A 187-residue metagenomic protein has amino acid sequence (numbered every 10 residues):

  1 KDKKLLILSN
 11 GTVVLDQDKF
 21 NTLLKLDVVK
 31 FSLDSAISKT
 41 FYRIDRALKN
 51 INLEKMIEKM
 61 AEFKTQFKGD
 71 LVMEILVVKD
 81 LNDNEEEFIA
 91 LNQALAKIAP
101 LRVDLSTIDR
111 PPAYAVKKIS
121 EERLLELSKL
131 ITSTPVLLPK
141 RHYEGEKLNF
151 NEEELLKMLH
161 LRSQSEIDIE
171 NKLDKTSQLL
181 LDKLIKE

Functional and structural regions predicted by a protein language model:
K1-V28, L33-I37, I51, K55 (+1 more regions): Canonical radical SAM enzyme core domain
K4-L6, V28-K30, D70-E74, R102 (+1 more regions): Structural preference for beta-strand elements that scaffold enzyme active sites
N21-K25, K64-F67, A96-A99: Short, conserved loop/helix-junction motifs that constitute active-site signature segments in enzyme catalytic cores
A36-T40, D70-V72: Short, basic/glycine-rich phosphate-binding loops at helix/coil junctions that contact nucleotide phosphates
R43-N50, K117-K118: Short glycine-enriched, charge-decorated loop/helix-capping segments at active-site entrances that position
A47-K64: Glycine-rich S-adenosyl-L-methionine
M60-N84, L105-A113, E144-G145: Conserved strand-turn element in the central/C-terminal portion of the radical SAM core barrel that lines
E86-E187: Auxiliary Fe-S-binding modules of radical SAM enzymes
